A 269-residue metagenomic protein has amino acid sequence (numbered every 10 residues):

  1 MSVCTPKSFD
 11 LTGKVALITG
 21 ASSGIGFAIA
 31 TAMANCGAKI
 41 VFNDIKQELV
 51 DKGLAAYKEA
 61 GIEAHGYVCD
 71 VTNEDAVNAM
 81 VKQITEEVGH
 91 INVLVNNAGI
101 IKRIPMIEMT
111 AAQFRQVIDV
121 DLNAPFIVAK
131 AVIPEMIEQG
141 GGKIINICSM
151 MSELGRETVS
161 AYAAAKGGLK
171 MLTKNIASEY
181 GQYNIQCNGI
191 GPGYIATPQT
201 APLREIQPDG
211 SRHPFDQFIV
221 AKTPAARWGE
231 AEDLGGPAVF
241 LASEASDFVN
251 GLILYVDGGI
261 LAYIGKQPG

Functional and structural regions predicted by a protein language model:
V15, S22-G24: Conserved glycine-rich cofactor-binding loop
V95, G181, Q186, V249-G251: Short, small/polar-rich loop/turn modules that mediate ligand/substrate recognition or access, typified
P105-M106, Q113-I118, I219: Substrate-binding pocket helix/loop in short-chain dehydrogenase/reductase
F126, G141, R227-V256, L261: C-terminal substrate-recognition "lid" of short-chain dehydrogenase/reductases
A129, A165, T173: Active-site helix of classical SDR
P134, S178-Q182, D247: Alpha-helical segment proximal to the catalytic Tyr-Lys
S149: Residue(s) in the substrate-gating loop at a strand-loop-helix junction that position the organic substrate next
